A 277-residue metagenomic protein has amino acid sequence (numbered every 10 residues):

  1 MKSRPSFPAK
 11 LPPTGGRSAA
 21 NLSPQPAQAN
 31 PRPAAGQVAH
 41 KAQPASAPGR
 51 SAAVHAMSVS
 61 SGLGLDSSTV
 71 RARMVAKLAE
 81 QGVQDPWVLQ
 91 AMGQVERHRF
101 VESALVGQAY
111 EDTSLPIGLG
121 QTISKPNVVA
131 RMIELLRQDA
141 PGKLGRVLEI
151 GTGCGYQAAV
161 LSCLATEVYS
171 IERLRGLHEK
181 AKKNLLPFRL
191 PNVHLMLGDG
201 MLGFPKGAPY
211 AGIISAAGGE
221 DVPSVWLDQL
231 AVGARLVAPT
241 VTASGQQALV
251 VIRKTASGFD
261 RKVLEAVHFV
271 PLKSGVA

Functional and structural regions predicted by a protein language model:
M1-L148, E179, V251, T255-K273: Class I SAM-dependent transferase core
K2-S3, T152, A216, V276: Extracellular beta-propeller repeat domains
P141-G258: Conserved nucleotide-cofactor-binding alpha/beta core module
A165, V276-A277: A short, highly charged, low-complexity intrinsically disordered segment
